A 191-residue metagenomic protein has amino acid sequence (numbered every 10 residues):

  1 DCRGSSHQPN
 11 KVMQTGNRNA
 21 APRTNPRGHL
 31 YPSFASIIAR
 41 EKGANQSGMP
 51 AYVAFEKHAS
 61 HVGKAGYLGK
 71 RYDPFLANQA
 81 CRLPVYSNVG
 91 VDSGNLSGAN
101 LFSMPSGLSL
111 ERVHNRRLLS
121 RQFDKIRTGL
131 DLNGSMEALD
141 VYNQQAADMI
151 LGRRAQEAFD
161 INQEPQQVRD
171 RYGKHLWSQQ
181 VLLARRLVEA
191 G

Functional and structural regions predicted by a protein language model:
D1-G191: Ligand-binding pockets and gating/stacking loops
